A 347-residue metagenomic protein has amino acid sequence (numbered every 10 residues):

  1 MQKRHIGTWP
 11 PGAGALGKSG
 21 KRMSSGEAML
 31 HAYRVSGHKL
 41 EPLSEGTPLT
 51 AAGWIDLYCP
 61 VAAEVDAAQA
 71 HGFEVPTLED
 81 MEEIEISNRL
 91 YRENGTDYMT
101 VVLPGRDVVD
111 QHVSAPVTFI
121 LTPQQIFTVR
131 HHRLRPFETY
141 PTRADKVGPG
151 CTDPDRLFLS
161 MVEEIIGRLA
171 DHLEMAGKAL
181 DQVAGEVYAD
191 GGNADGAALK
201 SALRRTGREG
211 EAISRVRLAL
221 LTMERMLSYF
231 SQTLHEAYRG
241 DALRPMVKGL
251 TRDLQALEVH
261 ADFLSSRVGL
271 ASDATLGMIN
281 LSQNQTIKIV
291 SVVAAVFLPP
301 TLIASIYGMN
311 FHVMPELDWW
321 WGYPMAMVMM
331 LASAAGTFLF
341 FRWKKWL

Functional and structural regions predicted by a protein language model:
M1-I6, P11, S19, R252-L347: Hydrophobic alpha-helical transmembrane segments and their immediately adjacent juxtamembrane loops
M1-Q232, Y238-G240, G249-A256, F263 (+1 more regions): Peripheral, non-transmembrane regulatory/ligand-interaction domains of membrane transport proteins
F158, L199-R205, L243, S272 (+3 more regions): Alpha-helical membrane-protein architecture signal
